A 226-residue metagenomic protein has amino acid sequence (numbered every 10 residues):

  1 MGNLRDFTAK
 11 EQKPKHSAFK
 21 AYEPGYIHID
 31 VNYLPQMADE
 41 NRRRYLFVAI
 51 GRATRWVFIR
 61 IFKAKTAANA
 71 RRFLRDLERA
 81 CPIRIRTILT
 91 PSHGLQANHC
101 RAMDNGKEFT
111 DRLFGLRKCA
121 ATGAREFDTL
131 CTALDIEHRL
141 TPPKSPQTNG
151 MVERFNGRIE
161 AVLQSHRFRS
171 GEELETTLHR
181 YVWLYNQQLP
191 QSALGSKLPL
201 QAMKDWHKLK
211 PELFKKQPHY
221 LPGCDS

Functional and structural regions predicted by a protein language model:
M1-P35, G94, L116-R125, L200-L209: Basic, flexible linker segments flanking DNA-binding modules in nucleic acid-interacting mobile-element proteins
L4-D6, R86, R139, A193: A local structural micro-motif
E11-S17, P24, L134-I136, G157-S226: C-terminal domain-tail junction helix/linker
H28, Q36-L46, A53-H179, W183-L184: RNase H-like DDE/DDD metal-dependent nuclease/strand-transfer catalytic core used by mobile genetic elements
